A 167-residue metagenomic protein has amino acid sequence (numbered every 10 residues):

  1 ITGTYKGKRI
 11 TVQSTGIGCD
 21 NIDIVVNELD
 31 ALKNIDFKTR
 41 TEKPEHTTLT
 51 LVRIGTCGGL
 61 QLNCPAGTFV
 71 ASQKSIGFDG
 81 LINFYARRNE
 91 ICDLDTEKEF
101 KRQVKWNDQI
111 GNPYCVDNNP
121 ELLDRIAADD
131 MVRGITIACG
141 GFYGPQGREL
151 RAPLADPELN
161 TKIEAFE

Functional and structural regions predicted by a protein language model:
I1-Y114: Metabolite-binding pocket within alpha/beta catalytic cores that recognizes anionic/polar moieties
D95-E167: Active-site rim beta-loop-alpha module in soluble metabolic enzymes
